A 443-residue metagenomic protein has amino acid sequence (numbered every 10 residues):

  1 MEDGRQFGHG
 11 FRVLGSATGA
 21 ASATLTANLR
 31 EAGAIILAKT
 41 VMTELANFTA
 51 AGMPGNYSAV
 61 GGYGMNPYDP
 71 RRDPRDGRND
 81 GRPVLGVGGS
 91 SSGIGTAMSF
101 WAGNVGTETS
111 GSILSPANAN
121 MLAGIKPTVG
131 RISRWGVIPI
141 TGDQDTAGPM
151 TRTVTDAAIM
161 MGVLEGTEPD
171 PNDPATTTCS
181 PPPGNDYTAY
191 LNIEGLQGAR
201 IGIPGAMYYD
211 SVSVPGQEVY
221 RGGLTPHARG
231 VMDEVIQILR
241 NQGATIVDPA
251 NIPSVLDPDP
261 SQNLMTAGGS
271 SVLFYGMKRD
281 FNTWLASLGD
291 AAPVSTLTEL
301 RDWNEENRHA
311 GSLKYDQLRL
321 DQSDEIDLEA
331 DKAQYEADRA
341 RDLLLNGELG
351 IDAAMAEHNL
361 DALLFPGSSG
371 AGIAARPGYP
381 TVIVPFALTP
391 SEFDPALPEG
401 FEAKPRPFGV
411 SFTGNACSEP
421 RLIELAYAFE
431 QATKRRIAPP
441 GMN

Functional and structural regions predicted by a protein language model:
M1-A17, Y190, G195-Q217, G268-N346 (+1 more regions): Short helix-loop capping/hinge segments that flank enzyme active sites or metal/cofactor-binding pockets
M1-G15, V41-A50, P174-P183, Y187-T188 (+2 more regions): Short, well-ordered alpha-helical
M1-S110, T128-V129, R152, Q237 (+2 more regions): Gly/Ser-rich catalytic/binding loops embedded in alpha/beta enzyme cores
S22-E31, D186-N192, L224-N251, K278 (+3 more regions): Acyltransferase
N28, I35-K39, A102-G106, L114 (+7 more regions): Structural recognition of the beta-strand scaffold that forms the well-ordered cores of secreted hydrolase catalytic
E31, I35-L37, W101, L318-N443: Glycine-rich, small-residue loops and helix-cap segments that act as flexible hinges at active-site edges
S58, G62-G64, A119-I138, I383-E402: Flexible glycine/proline-rich, aromatic-decorated loop/lid segments
K126-G230, P253, E306, R436-N443: A short helix-breaking turn/cap at a secondary-structure junction
